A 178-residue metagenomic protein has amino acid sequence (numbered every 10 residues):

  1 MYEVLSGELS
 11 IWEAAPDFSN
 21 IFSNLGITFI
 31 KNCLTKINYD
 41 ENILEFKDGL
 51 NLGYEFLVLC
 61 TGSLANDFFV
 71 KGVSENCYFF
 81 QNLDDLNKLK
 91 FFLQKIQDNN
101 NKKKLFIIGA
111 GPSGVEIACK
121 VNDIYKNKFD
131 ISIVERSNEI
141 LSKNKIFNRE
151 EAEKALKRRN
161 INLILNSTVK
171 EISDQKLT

Functional and structural regions predicted by a protein language model:
M1-S6, E75, K102-L105, N127-L141: Helix-loop-beta segment of a Rossmann-like dinucleotide-binding subdomain
M1-Y54, K145-N162: N-terminal Rossmann-like dinucleotide/flavin-binding domain of flavoprotein oxidoreductases that bind FAD/FMN
A15-F18, F80-D85, R136: Central beta-strand plus flanking loop segment that forms part of the substrate or channel wall within the catalytic
N24-K104: FAD-binding core/adjacent interface of flavoenzyme oxidoreductases
F29-N32, K36-I37, I124-T178: A Rossmann-like FAD-binding core segment of flavoenzymes
L64, S113, E139: Conserved Rossmann-like nucleotide-cofactor binding loop
F68-V70, I117-A118, K143, D174: Short glycine-/acidic-enriched loop or helix-start segments at secondary-structure transitions that form or flank
L89-S132: Rossmann-like NAD(P)H-binding beta-loop-alpha module
